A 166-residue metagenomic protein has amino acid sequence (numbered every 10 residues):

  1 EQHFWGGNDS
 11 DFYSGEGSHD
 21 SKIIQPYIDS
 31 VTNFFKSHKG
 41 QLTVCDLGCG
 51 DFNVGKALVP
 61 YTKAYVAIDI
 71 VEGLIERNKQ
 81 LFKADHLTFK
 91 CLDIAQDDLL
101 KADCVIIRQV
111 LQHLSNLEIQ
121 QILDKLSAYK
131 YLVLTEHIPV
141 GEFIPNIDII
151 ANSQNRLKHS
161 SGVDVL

Functional and structural regions predicted by a protein language model:
E1-A102, L114-L166: Class I (Rossmann-like) S-adenosyl-L-methionine-dependent methyltransferase catalytic domain, capturing the SAM-binding
I106: A conserved beta-strand element that flanks and buttresses the S-adenosyl-L-methionine
V110: Hydrophobic adenine-recognition pocket in adenosine-nucleotide-binding enzymes
